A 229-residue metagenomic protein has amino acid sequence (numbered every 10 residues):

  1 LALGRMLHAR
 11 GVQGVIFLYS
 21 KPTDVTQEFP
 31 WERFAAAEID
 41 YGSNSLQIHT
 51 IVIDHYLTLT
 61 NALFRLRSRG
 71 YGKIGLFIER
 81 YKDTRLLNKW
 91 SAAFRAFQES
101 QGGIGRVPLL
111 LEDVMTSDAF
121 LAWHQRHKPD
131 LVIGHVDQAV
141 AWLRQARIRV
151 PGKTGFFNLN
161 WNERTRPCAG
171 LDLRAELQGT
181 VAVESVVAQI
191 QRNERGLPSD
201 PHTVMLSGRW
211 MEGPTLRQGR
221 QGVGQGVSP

Functional and structural regions predicted by a protein language model:
L1, L46, I74-F77, N88-S117 (+1 more regions): Short beta-strand elements in bilobed, periplasmic/extracellular small-molecule ligand-binding domains
L1, R5-H8, R220-P229: N-terminal basic, amphipathic alpha-helical segments
L1-F64, V114-G134, Q138-A146: Alpha-helical recognition/docking segments in bacterial nutrient-uptake and carbohydrate-utilization systems
V15, A36, F64-L66, I78 (+3 more regions): Hydrophobic structural packing positions in well-ordered secondary structure
A36-E38, I48-T50, P108-L110, F156 (+2 more regions): Conserved beta-strand scaffold positions in the cores of enzyme catalytic domains, especially in NTP/NDP-utilizing
S45-L76, M115-L121, L173-E194: Hydrophobic alpha-helical segments within soluble ligand-binding/sensing domains
A62-Q101, P198-R217: An alpha-beta-alpha
A122-Q225: Flexible loop/turn connectors
